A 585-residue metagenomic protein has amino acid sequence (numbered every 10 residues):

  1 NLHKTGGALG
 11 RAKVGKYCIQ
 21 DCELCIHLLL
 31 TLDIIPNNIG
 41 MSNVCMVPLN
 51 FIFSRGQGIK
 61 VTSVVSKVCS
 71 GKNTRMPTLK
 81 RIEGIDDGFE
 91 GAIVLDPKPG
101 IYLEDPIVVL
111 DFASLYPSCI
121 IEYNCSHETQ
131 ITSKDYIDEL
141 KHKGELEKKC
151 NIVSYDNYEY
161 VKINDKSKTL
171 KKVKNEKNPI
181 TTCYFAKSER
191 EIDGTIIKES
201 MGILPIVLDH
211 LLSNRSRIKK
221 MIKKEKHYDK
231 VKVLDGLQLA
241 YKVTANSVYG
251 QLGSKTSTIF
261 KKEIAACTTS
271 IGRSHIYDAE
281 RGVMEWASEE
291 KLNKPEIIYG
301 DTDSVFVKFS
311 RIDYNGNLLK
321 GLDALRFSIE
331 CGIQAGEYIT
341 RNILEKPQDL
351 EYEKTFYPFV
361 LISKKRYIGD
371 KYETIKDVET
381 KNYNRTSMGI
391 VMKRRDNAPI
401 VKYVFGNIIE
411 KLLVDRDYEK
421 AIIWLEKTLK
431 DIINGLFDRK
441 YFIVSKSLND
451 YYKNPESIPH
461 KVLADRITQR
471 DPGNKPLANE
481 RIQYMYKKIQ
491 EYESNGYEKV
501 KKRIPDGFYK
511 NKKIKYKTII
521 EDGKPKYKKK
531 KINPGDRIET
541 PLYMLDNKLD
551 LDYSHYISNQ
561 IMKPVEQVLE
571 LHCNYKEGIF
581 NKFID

Functional and structural regions predicted by a protein language model:
H3-N124, S133, L140, K230-D278 (+4 more regions): Common nucleic-acid-contacting/processivity interface regions adjacent to the catalytic cores of nucleic-acid enzymes
K4, G15-C18, I52-R55, D105-V109 (+11 more regions): Hydrophobic alpha-helical scaffolding
E23-L24, L28-M41, G58, G71-T78 (+16 more regions): Intrinsically disordered or highly flexible coil/loop and linker segments, enriched in small and charged/polar residues
E90, E104, K294, T302-S304 (+1 more regions): Active-site lining segments that contact anionic ligands and/or coordinate catalytic metals
P106, F112-R281, W286-N293: Helical catalytic core of nucleic-acid polymerases
E296-D301, Y352: Short beta-strand
V305-G332: Catalytic palm subdomain of template-directed nucleic-acid polymerases, centered on the conserved carboxylate motif
I329-D585: C-terminal, non-catalytic extensions of nucleic-acid polymerases
